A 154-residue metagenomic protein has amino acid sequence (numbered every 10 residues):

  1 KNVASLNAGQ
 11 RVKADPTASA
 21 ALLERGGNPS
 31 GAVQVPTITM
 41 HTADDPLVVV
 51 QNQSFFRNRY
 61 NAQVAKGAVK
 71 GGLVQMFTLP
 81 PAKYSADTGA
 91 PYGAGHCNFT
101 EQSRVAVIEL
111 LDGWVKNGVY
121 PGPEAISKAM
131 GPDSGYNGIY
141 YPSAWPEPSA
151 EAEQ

Functional and structural regions predicted by a protein language model:
K1-Q154: C-terminal His-loop and adjacent cap/lid subdomain of alpha/beta-hydrolase
